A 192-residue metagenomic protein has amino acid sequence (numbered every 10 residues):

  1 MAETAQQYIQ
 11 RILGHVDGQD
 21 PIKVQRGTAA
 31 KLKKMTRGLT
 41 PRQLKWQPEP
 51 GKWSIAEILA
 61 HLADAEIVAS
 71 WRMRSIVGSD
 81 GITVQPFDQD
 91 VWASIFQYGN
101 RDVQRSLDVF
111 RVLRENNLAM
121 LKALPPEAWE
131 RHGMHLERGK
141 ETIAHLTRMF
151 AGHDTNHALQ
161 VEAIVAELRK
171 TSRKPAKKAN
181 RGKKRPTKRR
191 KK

Functional and structural regions predicted by a protein language model:
M1-G27: Terminal targeting/low-complexity segments that flank the catalytic cores of oxidoreductases
M1-R11, L44-D90, L118, E130-K178: Short, contiguous alpha-helical
R11-G18, F96-V103, G139-I143: A short, mixed-charge helix-start or loop-turn motif at secondary-structure junctions
D17, T40, P125-P126: Residues that cap or delimit alpha-helices
G18-A29, K52, A56-L59, V103-L107 (+1 more regions): Amphipathic, non-membrane alpha-helical segments in soluble helical-bundle scaffolds
K23-M35, A93-E130, F150: Acidic/histidine-rich alpha-helical segments that form the ligand environment of transition-metal centers
R26-W53: A glycine-rich, hydrophobic loop/mini-helix early in the fold
R173-K192: Arg/Lys-rich, intrinsically disordered low-complexity tails that mediate electrostatic binding and condensation
